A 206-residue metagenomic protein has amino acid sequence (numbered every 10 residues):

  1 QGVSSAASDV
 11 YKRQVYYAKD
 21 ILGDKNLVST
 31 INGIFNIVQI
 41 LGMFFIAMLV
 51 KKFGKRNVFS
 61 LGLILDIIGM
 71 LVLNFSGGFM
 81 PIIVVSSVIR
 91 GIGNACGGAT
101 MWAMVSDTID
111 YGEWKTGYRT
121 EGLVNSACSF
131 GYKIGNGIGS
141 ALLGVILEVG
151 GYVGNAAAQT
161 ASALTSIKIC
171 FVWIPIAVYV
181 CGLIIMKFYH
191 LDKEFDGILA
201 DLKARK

Functional and structural regions predicted by a protein language model:
Q1-A7, Y11: Single conserved hydrophobic/aromatic residue that forms the stacking wall/gate of nucleotide- or nucleobase-binding
K12-L27: Short amphipathic helix-loop junctions that connect adjacent transmembrane helices in Major Facilitator Superfamily/SLC
N36-I40, F44, G137: Residue-level signature of mid-helix packing/kink "hotspots" within the transmembrane helices of 12-pass Major
G42-K55: Helix-to-loop junctions at the C-terminal end of transmembrane segments in multipass secondary transporters
L65-G78: C-terminal ends and interior cores of transmembrane alpha-helices in multi-pass membrane transporters/permeases
P81-G98: Hydrophobic core of transmembrane alpha-helices in multi-pass small-molecule transporters, especially MFS/SLC-type
V145-A177: A membrane-interface helix-boundary motif in multi-pass transporters
Y189-K206: Intrinsic disorder in cytosolic terminal tails and internal cytosolic loops of multi-pass membrane transporters
